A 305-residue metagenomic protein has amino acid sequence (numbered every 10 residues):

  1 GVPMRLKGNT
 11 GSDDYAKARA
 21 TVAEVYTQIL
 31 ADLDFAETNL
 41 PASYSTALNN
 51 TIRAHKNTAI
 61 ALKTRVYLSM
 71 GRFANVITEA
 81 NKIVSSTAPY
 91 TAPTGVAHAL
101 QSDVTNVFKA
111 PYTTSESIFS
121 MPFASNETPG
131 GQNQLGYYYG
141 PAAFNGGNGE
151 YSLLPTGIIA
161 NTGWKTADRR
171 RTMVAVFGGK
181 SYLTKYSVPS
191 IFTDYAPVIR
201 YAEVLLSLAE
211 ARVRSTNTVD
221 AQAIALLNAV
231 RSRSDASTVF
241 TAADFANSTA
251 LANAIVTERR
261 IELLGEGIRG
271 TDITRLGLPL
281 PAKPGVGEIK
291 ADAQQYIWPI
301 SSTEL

Functional and structural regions predicted by a protein language model:
G1-N49: Aromatic-anchored glycine-rich loop motif in surface-exposed flexible loops
V2-R5, Y15-A16, Y26, L30 (+9 more regions): Hydrophobic-face positions in mid-chain alpha helices that act as interaction patches
Y26, F73, T218-D220: TPR-repeat structural position
E37-T38, V84-S85, R231-S232: Amphipathic alpha-helical segments of tetratricopeptide repeats
